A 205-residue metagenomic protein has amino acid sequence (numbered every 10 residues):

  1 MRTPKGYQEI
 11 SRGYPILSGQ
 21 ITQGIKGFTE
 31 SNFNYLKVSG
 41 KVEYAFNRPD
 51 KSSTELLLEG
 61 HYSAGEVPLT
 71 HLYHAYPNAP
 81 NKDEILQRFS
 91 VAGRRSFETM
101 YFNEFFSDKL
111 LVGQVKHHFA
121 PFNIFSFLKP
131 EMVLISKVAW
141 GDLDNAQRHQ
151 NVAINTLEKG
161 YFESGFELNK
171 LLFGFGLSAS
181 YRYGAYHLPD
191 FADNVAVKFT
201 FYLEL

Functional and structural regions predicted by a protein language model:
P4-R12, I16-F122: C-terminal outer-membrane beta-barrel translocator/porin domains of Gram-negative envelope proteins and their
P15-G19, V38, T54-L58, G113 (+4 more regions): Transmembrane beta-strands of outer-membrane beta-barrel proteins
I21-G27, F46, G60-E66, F119-P121 (+4 more regions): Transmembrane beta-strands of outer-membrane beta-barrel pores
K26-T29, T99-F102, Q150-I154, G184-P189: Extracellular loop and loop/strand-boundary signature of outer-membrane beta-barrel proteins
E30-N32, P68-H71, S126, D144-R148 (+1 more regions): Short conserved micro-motifs at the rims of enzyme active sites and ligand-binding pockets
V67, H117, P130-F173: Outer-membrane beta-barrel transmembrane domain signature
D193-L205: Outer-membrane beta-barrel "beta-signal"
